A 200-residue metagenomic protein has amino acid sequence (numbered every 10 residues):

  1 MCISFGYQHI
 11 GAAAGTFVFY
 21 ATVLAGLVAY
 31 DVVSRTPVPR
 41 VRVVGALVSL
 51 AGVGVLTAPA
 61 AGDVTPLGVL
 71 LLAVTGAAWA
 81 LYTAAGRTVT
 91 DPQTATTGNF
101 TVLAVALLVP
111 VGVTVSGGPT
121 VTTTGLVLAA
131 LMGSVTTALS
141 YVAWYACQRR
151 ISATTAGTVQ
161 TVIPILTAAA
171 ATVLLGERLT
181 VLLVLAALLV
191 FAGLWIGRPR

Functional and structural regions predicted by a protein language model:
M1, L24-V28, G54, A77-A80 (+5 more regions): Hydrophobic/small/kink-forming positions within alpha-helical transmembrane segments of polytopic membrane proteins
M1-C2, V41-L47, L67-T75, T120-S140 (+2 more regions): Loop-to-transmembrane-helix transition segments
M1-F19, S49-V55, G133-I151: Specific transmembrane alpha-helical segments of multi-pass solute transporters/efflux pumps, especially DMT/EamA
I3-F5, T22-V44, G54, I165-V184: C-terminal transmembrane-helix exit sites in multi-pass transporters
Y7-Q8, G54-L67, V111-A129, T172 (+2 more regions): Membrane-interface helix termini and inter-helical loops of multi-pass transporters
G15-T22, A85-V105, T137-V173: Helix-helix packing/entry segments at the starts of transmembrane helices
G26-V28, A61-V115, A143: Transmembrane alpha-helical segments that form core, pore/gating elements of small-molecule transporters/exporters
V38-A58, T75, L107-L108, T161-V162 (+2 more regions): Hydrophobic transmembrane alpha-helices of multi-pass small-molecule transport proteins
